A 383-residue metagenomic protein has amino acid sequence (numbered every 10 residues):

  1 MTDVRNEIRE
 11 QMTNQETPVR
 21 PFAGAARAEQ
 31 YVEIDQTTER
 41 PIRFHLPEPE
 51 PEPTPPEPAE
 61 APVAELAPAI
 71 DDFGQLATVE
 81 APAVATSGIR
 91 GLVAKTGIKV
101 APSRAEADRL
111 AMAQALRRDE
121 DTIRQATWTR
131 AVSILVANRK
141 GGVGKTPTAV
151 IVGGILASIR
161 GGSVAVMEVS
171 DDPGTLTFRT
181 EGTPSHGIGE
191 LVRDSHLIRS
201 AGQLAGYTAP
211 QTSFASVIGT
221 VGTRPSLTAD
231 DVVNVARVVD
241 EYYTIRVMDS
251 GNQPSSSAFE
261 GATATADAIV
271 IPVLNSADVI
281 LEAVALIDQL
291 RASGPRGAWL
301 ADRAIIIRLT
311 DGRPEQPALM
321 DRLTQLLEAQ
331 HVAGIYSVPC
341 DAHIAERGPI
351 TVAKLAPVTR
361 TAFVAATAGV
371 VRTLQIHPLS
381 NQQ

Functional and structural regions predicted by a protein language model:
M1-S133, Q289, G294-P295, R372-Q383: Acidic-aromatic/histidine active-site loop/patch
L116-D119, A131-D171, T177-R179, R193 (+1 more regions): Walker A/P-loop phosphate-binding motif and the immediately C-terminal alpha-helix
I159-A215: Phosphate-binding loop that captures ATP/GTP phosphates
P210-T212, S216-A258: Phosphate-binding/switch loop-helix module in NTP-utilizing enzymes
E241-T244, S256-A277: Inter-motif core of Ras-like GTPase G domains
A283-R303, T324: Conserved C-terminal guanine-recognition region of P-loop GTPase G domains, centered on the G4
L309-A356: Beta-strand-loop-alpha "switch" segments that mediate conformational coupling across diverse proteins
R347-Q383: NTP-binding/hydrolysis catalytic cores, primarily Walker-type P-loop NTPases
